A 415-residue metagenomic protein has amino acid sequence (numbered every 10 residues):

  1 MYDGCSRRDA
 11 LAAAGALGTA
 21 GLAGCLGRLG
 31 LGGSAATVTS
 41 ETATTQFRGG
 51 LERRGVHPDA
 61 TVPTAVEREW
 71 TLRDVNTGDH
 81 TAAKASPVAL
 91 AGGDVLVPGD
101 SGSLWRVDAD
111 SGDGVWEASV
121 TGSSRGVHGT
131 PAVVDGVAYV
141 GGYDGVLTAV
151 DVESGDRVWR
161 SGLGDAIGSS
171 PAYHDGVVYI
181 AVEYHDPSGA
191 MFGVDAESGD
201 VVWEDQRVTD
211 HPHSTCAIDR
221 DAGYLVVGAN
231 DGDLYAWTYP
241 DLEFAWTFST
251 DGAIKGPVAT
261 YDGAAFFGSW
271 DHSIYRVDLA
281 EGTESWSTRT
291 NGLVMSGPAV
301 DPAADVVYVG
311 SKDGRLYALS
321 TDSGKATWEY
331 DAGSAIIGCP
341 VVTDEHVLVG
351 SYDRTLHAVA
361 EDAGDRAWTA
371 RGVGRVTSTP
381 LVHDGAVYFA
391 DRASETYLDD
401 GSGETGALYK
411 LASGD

Functional and structural regions predicted by a protein language model:
M1-G168, A172-K255, A259-M295, D301-I337 (+2 more regions): Terminal disorder- and signal-encoded targeting elements
